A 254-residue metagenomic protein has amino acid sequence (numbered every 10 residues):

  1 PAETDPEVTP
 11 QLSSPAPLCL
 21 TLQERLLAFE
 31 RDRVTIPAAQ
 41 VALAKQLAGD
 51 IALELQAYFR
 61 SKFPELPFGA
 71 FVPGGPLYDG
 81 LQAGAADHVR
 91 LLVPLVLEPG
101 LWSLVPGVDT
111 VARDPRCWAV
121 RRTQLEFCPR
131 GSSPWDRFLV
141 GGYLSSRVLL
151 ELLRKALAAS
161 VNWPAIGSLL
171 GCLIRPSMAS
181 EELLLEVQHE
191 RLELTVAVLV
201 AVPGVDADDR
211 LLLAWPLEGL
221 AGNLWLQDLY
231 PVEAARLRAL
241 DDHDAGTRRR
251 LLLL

Functional and structural regions predicted by a protein language model:
P1-D87, V93-K155, A159: N-terminal regions immediately upstream of nucleotidyltransferase
L81-Q82, W118-L254: Catalytic cores of NTP-dependent nucleotidyl/adenyl transfer enzymes across multiple folds
